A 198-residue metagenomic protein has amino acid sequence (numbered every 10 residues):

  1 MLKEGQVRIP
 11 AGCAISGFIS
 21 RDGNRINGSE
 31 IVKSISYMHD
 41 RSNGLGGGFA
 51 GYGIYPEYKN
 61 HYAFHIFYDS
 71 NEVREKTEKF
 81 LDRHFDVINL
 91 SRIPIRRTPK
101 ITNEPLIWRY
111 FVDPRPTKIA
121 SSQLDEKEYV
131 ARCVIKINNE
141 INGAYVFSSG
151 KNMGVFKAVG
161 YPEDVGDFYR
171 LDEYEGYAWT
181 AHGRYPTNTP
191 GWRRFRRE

Functional and structural regions predicted by a protein language model:
M1-E198: N-terminal segments that mediate ammonia production and transfer in glutamine-dependent amidotransferase systems
